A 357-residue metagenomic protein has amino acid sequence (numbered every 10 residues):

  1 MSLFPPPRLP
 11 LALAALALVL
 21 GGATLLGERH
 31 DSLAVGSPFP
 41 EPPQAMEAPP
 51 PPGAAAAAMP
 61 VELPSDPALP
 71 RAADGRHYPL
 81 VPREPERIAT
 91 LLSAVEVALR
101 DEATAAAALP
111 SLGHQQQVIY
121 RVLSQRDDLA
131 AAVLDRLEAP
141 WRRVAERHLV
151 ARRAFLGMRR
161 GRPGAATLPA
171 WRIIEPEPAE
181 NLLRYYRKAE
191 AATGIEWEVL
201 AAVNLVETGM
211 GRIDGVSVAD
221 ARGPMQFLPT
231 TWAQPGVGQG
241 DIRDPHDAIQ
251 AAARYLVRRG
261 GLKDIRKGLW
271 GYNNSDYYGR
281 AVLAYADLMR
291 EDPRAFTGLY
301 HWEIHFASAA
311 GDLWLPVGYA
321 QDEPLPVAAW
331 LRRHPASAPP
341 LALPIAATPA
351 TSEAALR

Functional and structural regions predicted by a protein language model:
M1-K188, D276, A284-R357: Cell-wall glycan-active module
I88, L109-Y120, E196, L200 (+3 more regions): Short runs of predominantly hydrophobic/aromatic residues within well-ordered alpha helices that form helix-helix
A106, Q125-A132, G194-A202, G215 (+2 more regions): Surface-exposed patches in mature extracellular/periplasmic domains of secreted proteins
I173-A192, E198, G211, P224 (+1 more regions): Alpha-helical segment that forms one wall of the substrate-binding/catalytic cleft in peptidoglycan-active domains
V206-G209: Solvent-exposed coil/turn segments that connect beta secondary-structure elements in extracytoplasmic/periplasmic
